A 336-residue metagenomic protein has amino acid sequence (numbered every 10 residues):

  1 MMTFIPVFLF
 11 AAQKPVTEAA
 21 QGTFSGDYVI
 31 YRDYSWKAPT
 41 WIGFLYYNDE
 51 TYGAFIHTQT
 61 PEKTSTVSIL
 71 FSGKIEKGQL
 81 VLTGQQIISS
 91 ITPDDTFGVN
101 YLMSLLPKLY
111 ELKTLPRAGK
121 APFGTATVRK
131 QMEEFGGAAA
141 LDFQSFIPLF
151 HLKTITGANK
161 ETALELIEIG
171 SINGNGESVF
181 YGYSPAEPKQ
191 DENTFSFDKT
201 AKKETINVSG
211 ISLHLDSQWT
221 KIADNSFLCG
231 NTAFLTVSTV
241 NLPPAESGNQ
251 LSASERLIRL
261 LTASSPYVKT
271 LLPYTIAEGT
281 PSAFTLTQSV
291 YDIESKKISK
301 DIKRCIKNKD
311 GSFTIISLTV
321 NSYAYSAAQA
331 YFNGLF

Functional and structural regions predicted by a protein language model:
M1-F8: Bacterial N-terminal signal peptides
F10-I30, Y181-F234, V268, K296-I298 (+2 more regions): N-terminal targeting sequences that direct proteins away from the cytosol to non-cytosolic compartments
A12, I30-A38, Y101-L109, Q131-F135 (+3 more regions): Short, solvent-exposed secondary-structure boundary motifs
Q13-F197, S326-A330: Acidic, serine/threonine-rich low-complexity disordered tracts
I30, Y34, Y46-N48, H57-Q59 (+6 more regions): Polar, glycosylation-prone regions of secreted, cell-surface, and some intracellular proteins
D33-K37, H57-E62, G136, I155-E161 (+5 more regions): Short, flexible beta-strand-to-coil junctions
I87-E111, D224-F313: Conserved polar/disulfide-associated segments of primarily extracytoplasmic proteins
A138-D142, P148, K153-K160, S282-F336: Short, well-structured beta-strand
